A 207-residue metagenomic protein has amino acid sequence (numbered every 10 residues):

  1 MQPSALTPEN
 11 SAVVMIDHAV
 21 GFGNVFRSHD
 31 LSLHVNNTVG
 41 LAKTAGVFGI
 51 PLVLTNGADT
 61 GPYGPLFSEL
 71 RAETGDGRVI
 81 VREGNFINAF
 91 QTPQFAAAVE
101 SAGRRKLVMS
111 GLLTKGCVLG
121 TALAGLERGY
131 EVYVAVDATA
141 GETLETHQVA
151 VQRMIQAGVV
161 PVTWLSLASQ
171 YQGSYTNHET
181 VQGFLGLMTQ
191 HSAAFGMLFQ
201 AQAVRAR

Functional and structural regions predicted by a protein language model:
M1-N85, S101, V134, Q148-Q152 (+1 more regions): Active-site acidic carboxylates
V39, P93, K115-L119: Glycine-rich phosphate-binding loop at the start of an alpha helix
N56, W164-L167: Acidic carboxylate-rich catalytic motifs and surrounding loops in phosphoryl-/glycosyl-chemistry enzymes
G84-A97: Short phosphate-binding loop-to-helix
V99-L107: Glycine-rich phosphate-binding loop signature in dinucleotide/nucleotide-binding domains
K106-W164: A contiguous pocket-lining binding segment that forms or flanks enzyme active sites
